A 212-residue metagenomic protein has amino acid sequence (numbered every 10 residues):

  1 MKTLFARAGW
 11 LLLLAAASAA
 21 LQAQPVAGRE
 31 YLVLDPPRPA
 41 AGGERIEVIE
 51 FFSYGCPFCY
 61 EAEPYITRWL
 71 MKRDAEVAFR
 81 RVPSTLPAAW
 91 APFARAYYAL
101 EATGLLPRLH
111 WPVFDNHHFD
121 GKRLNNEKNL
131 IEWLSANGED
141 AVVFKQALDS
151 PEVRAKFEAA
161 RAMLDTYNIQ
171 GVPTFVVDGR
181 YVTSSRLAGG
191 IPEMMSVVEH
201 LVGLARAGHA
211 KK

Functional and structural regions predicted by a protein language model:
K2-A88, R161, G203-K212: Extracytoplasmic thiol/disulfide redox context detector
Q24-L34, K122, E127, E193 (+1 more regions): Periplasmic c-type cytochrome electron-transfer domains
Y54-F58, T85-A89, D115-D120, E152-V153 (+1 more regions): Solvent-exposed loop/turn segments at secondary-structure junctions within structured extracellular/periplasmic domains
Y60-E63, W90-A94, A188-I191: Conserved strand-to-helix beginnings and helix N-cap segments that scaffold or border functional pockets
E61, T67, M71-A75, E101-L105 (+6 more regions): Sec-exported extracytoplasmic/periplasmic mature domains
E63-L70, F93-Y97, H110, E127 (+5 more regions): Extracytoplasmic/secreted envelope proteins and their assembly/folding machinery, especially bacterial periplasmic
K72-T103, P107-L134: Structural microenvironment flanking redox-active thiols in thiol-disulfide oxidoreductases
A136-K212: C-terminal cap of thioredoxin/glutaredoxin-like
